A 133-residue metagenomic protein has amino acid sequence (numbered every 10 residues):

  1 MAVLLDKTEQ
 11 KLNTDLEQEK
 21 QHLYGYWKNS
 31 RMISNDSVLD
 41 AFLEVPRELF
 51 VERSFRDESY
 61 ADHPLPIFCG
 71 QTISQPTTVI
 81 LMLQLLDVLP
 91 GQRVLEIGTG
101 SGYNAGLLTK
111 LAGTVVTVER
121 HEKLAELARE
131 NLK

Functional and structural regions predicted by a protein language model:
M1-S54: N-terminal auxiliary segments of SAM/dcSAM-dependent transferases
Q21-G25, N29, S59-H63, I73-Q92: Conserved alpha-helix/loop element of class I SAM-dependent methyltransferases that forms part of the SAM/SAH-binding
S54-F55, P66: Glycine-rich loop at the start of a catalytic domain that most often binds anionic cofactors/ligands
I67-Q71: Class I SAM-dependent methyltransferase Rossmann-like catalytic core, especially the SAM/SAH-binding loop
D87-K133: Conserved nucleotide-cofactor-binding alpha/beta core module
